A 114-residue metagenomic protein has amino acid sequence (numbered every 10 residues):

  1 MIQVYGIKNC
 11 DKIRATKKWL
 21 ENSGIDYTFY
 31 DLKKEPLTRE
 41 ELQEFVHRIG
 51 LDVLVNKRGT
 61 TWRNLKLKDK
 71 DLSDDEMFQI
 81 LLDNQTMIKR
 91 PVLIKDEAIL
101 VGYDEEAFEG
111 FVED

Functional and structural regions predicted by a protein language model:
M1-K18, N22-S23, T28-L32: Local sequence-structure signature of Cys/Sec-based thiol-disulfide redox active-site neighborhoods
K34-D114: Thiol/selenol-based redox catalytic cores and closely related redox-interacting motifs
